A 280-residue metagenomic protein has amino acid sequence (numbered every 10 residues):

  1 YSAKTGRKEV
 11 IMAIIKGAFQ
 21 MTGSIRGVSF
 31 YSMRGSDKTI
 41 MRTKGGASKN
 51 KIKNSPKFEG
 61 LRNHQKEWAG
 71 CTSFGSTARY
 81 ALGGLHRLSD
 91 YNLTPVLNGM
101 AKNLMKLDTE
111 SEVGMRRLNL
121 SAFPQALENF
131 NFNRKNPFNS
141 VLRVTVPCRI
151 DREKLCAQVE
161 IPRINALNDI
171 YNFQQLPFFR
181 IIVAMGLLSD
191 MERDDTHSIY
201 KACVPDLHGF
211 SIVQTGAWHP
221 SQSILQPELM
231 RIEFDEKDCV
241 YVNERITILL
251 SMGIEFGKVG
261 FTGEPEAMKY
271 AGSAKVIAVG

Functional and structural regions predicted by a protein language model:
S2-N136: Long, polar/Ser/Thr-enriched low-complexity segments that form simple helices or flexible linkers at protein ends
A18-M21, N168-P177, V242-I246: A short beta-turn/strand-edge loop motif at beta-sheet boundaries
L85, D194, V259-S273: Beta-sandwich strand segments
V141, T145-N172: Contiguous beta-strand segments within globular domains
R163, V204-V240: A beta-strand/beta-hairpin structural motif
N165-Q214: Short helix-loop boundary/capping segments
F178-S189, M230-P265: Internal, hydrophobic beta-strand segments that form the core of beta-sheet-rich folds
D235, S273-V279: Membrane-proximal bilayer-interacting regions
